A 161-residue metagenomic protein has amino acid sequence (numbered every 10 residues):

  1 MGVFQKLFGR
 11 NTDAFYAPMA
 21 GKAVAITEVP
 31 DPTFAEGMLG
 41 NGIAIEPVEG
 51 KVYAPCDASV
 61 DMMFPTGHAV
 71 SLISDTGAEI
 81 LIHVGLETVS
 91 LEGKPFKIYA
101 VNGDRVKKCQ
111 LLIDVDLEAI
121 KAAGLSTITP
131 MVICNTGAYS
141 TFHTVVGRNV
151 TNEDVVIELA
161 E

Functional and structural regions predicted by a protein language model:
M1-E161: Contiguous, well-folded functional domains in the mature portion of proteins
